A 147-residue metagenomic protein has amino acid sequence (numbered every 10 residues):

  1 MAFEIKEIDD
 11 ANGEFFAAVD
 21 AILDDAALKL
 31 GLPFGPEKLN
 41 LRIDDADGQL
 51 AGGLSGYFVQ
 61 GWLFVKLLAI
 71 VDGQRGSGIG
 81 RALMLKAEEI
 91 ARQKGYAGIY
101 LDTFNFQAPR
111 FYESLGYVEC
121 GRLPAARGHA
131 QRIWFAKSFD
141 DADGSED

Functional and structural regions predicted by a protein language model:
F3-K66, V71, F106, A125 (+1 more regions): Acetyl-CoA-dependent GNAT
V19, Y112, Y117: Conserved active-site tyrosine of GNAT-family acetyltransferases
G76-E89, S114: Conserved acetyl-CoA-binding loop-helix of GNAT-fold acetyltransferases
L83, Q107-A108: Conserved short alpha-helix immediately C-terminal to the canonical SAM/SAH-binding motif I of Rossmann-like
A91-F104: Conserved GNAT acetyl-CoA-binding A-motif
Y100-D102, V118-F135: Conserved catalytic-core motifs of GNAT/GCN5-like acyltransferases
D141-E146: Short, charged/polar, Gly/Pro-enriched secondary-structure boundary elements
